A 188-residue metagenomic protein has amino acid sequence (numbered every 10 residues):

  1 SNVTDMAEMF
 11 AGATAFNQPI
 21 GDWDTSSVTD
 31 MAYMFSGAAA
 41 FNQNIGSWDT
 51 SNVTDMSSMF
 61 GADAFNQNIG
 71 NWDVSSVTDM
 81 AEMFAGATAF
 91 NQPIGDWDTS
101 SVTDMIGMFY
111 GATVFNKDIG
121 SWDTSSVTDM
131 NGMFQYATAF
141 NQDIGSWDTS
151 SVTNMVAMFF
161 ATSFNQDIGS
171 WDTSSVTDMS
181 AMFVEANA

Functional and structural regions predicted by a protein language model:
S1-A188: Negatively charged
